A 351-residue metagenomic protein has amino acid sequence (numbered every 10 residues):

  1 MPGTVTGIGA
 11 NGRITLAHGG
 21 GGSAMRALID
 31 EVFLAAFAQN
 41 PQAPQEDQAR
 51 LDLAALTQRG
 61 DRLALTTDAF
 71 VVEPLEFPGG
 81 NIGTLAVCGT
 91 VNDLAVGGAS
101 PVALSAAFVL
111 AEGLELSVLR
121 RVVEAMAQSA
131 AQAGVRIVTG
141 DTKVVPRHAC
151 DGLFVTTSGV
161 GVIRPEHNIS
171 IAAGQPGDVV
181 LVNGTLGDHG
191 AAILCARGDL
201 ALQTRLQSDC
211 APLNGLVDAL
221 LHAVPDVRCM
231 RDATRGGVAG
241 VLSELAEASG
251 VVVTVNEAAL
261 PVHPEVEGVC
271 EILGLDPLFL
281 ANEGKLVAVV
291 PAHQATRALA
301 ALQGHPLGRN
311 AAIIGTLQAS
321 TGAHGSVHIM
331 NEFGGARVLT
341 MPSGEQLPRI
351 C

Functional and structural regions predicted by a protein language model:
M1-V32, A336-L347: N-terminal amphipathic/basic leader segments beginning at the initiator methionine
T15, S23-V182, D188, I193 (+1 more regions): Glycine-rich phosphate/pyrophosphate-binding loop regions near the starts of catalytic domains
G21, L28, A111-G113, L206-N282: Active-site-proximal betaalpha loop/short-helix elements that scaffold phosphoryl/nucleotidyl transfer chemistry
P44-E46, L280-K285: Short Gly/Ser/Thr- and Asp/Glu-enriched loop/turn motifs at secondary-structure junctions
T90, V122, M126, L242 (+2 more regions): Aromatic/hydrophobic pocket-lining residues that form π-stacking "cages" and hydrophobic walls in ligand
V290-T296: Helix N-cap motif at beta-to-alpha junctions
R297-L307: Short amphipathic alpha-helices in soluble, non-transmembrane regions that often serve as interface/regulatory elements
H305-C351: Acidic, Ser/Thr/Pro-rich beta/coil linker or hinge segments at domain junctions
